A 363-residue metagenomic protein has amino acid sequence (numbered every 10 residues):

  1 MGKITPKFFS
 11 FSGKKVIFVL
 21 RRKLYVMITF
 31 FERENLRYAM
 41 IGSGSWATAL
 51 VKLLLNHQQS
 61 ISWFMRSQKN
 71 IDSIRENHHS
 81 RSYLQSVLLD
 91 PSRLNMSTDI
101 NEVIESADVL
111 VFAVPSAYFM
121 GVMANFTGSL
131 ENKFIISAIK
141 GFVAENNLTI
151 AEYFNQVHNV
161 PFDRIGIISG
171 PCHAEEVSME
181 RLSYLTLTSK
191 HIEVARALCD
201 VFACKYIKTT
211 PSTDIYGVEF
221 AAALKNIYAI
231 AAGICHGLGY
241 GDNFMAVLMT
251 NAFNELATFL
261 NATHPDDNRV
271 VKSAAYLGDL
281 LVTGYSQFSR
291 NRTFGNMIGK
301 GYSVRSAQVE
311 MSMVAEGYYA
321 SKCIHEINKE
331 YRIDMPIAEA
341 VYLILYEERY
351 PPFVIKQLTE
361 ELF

Functional and structural regions predicted by a protein language model:
M1-V16: Cationic, amphipathic, low-complexity segments that mediate targeting or membrane/lipid association
K3, I17, K23-Y25, T29: Short, positively charged and aromatic/hydrophobic N-terminal segments
I28-V87, N95-T98: NAD(P)+-binding Rossmann beta1-loop-alpha1 motif at the extreme N-terminus of oxidoreductases
E32, A232-H236, N261-F363: NAD(P)-dependent Rossmann-like dehydrogenase/reductase catalytic/cofactor-binding core
P91, S97-E105, V109-E180, L198: Rossmann-like NAD(P)(H) cofactor-binding subdomain of soluble oxidoreductases
F142-D242: Rossmann-fold dinucleotide-binding core
S183-L185, Y216-N261, S273-T293: Active-site-proximal catalytic alpha-helix in oxidoreductases
